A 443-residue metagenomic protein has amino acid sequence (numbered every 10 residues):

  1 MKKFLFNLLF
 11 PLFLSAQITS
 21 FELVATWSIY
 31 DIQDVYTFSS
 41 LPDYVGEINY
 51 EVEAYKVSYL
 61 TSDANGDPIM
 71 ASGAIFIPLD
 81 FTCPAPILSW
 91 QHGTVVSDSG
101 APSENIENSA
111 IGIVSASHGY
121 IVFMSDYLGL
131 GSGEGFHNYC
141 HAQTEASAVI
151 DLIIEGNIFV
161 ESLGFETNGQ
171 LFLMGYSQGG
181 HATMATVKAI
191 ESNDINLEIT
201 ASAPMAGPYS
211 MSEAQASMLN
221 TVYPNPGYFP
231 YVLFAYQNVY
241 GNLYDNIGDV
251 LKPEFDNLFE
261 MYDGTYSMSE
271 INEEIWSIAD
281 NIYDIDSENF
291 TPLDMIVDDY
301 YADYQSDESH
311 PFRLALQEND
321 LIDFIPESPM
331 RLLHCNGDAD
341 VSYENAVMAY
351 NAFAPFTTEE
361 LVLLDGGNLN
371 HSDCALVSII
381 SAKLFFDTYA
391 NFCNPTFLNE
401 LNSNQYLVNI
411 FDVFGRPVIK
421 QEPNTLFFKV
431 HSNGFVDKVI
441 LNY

Functional and structural regions predicted by a protein language model:
Q17-T82: Catalytic-loop region of hydrolases
D63-S72, F76-S117, S132: Short, surface-exposed "cap/lid" segments of acyl-processing enzymes
G73, T186, F312, S328-M330 (+1 more regions): Short alpha-helix in the alpha/beta-hydrolase fold that links the catalytic acid
Y139-S162: Alpha/beta-hydrolase active-site loop
P208-D323: Accessory cap/linker subdomain of secreted extracellular hydrolases
A216, E308, R313-L314, D340 (+2 more regions): C-terminal catalytic histidine-bearing segment of alpha/beta-hydrolase fold enzymes
P326, R331-D338: Short beta-strand/loop motif that positions the catalytic acidic residue of the alpha/beta-hydrolase fold
N391-V418, N442: Residue-level detector of functionally pivotal "anchor" positions at catalytic/ligand-binding pockets or at interdomain
